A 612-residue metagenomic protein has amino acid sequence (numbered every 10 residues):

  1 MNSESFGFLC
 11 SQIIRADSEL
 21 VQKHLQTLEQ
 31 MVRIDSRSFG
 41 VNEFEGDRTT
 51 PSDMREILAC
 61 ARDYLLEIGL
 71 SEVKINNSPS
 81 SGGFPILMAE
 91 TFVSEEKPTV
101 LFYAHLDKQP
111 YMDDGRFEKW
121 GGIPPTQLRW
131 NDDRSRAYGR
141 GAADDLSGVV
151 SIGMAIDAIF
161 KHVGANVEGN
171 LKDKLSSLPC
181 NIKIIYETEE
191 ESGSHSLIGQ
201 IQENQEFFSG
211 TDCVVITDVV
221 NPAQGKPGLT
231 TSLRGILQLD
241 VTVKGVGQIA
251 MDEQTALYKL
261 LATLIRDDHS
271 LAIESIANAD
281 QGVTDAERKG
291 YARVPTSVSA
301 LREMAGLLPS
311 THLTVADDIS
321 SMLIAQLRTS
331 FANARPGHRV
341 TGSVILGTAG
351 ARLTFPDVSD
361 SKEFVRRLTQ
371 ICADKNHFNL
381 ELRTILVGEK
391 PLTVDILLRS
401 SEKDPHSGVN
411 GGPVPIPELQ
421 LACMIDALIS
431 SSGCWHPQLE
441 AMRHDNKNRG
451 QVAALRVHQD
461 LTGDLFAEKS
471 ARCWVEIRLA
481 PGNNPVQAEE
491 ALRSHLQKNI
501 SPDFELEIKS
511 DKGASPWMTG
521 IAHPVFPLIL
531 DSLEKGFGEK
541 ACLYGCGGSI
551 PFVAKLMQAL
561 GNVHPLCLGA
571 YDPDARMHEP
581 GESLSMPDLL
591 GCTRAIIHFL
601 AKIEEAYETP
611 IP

Functional and structural regions predicted by a protein language model:
N2-E118, V344-R352, S470, A488: N-terminal helical capping/dimerization or prosegment-like subdomains of hydrolases acting on amide or phosphate bonds
D35, N131, T242-K244, Q248-I249 (+6 more regions): Zn-dependent metallopeptidase/amidohydrolase metal-coordination segment
G46-R48, E476-P481, L506-A522, G547: A short beta-alpha structural unit
K97-K183: Active-site metal-coordination/substrate-binding segment of hydrolases, especially metallo-dependent peptidases
L106-K108, I182-S194, T217-P222, G245-G247 (+3 more regions): Acidic, glycine-rich active-site loops and adjacent beta-strand->loop/helix elements that engage anionic groups
E203-N221, K375-L380: A glycine-rich helix N-cap at a beta->alpha junction
F207, I249-R339, S343, F355-D395 (+3 more regions): Acidic-enriched catalytic cores of C-N bond-cleaving enzymes acting on peptides and small amides
A262, H269, H377-L380, D426-I429 (+2 more regions): Active-site-adjacent substrate-binding region of metalloamidase/peptidase-like peptide-processing proteins
